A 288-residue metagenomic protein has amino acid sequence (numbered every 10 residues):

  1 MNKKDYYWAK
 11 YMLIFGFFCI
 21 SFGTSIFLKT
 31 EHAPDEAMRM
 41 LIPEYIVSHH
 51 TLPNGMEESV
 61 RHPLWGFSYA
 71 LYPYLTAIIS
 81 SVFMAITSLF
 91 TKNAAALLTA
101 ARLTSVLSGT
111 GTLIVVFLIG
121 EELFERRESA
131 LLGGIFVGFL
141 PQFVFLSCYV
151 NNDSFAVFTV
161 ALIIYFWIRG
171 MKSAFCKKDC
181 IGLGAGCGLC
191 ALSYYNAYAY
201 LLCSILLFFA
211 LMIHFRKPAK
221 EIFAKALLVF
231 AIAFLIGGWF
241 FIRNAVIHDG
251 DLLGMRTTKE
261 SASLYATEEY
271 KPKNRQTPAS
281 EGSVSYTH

Functional and structural regions predicted by a protein language model:
D5-A37, E44-L64, F230-V246: Transmembrane signal-anchor helices characteristic of membrane glycosylation enzymes that use polyprenol
T99-F124, L162: Transmembrane-helix motifs of polytopic, lipid-linked glycan transferases
V115-L118, F155-S173, A185-C187: Specific aromatic-rich, kink-prone transmembrane helix
G133-G138, C187-A191: Short helix- or helix-capping micro-motifs that position conserved polar/aromatic residues at function-defining sites
Q142-F155: Short acidic/glycine- and proline-prone juxtamembrane loop motifs at membrane-interface regions of multi-pass membrane
R169-K172, Y200-F234: Perimembrane helix-loop-helix junctions
D179-Y195, L235: Membrane-interface alpha helices of multi-pass inner-membrane proteins
T287-H288: Conserved small/polar residues in nucleotide/adenosyl-binding loops
